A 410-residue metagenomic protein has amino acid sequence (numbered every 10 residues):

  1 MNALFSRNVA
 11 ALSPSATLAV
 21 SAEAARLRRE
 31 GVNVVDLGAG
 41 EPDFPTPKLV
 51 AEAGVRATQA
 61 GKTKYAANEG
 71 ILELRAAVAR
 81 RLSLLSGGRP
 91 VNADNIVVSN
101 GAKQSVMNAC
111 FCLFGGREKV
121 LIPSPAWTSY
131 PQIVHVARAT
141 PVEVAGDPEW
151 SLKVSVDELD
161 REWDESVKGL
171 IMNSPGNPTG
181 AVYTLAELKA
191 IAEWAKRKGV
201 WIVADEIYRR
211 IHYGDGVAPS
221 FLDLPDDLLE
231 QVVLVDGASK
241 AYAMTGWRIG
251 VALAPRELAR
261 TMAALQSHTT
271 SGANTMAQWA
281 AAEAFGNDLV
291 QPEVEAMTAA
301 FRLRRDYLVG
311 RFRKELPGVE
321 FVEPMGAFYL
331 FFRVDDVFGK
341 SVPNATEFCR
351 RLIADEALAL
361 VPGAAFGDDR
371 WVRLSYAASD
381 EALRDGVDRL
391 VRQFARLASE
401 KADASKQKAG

Functional and structural regions predicted by a protein language model:
N2-F5, S13-V35, E41-A57, G87-G410: PLP-dependent class I/II
V9: Substrate/cofactor-recognition hotspot
G40, G61-N68: Short gly/ser-rich anion-binding loops that grip negatively charged ligand groups
V55-T63, S83: Generic short alpha-helical segment signal, independent of protein family or function, capturing local helix propensity
Y65-S99: Conserved N-terminal alpha-helix of the aminotransferase class I/II PLP-enzyme fold
